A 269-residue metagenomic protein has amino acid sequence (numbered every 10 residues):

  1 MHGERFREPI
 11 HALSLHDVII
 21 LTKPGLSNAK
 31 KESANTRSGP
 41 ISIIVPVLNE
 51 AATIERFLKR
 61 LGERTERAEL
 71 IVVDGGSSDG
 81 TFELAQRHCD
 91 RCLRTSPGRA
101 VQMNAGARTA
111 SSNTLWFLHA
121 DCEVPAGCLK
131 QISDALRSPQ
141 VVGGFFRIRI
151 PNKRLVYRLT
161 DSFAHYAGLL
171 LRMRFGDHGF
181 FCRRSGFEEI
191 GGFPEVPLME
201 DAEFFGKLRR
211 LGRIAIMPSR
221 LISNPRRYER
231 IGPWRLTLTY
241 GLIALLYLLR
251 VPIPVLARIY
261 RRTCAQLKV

Functional and structural regions predicted by a protein language model:
R5, A12-T36, G206-V269: Hydrophobic helical membrane-anchoring modules
P40-S42, E69, E203: Cell-envelope/extracellular polymer assembly enzymes that use nucleotide-activated donors
K59-A68: Short, acidic, metal-binding catalytic loop of nucleotide-sugar glycosyltransferases
R60, D74-F82, C122: A conserved acidic beta->alpha catalytic loop
G80, A120-D134, G206: Acidic donor-binding/catalytic loop of UDP-sugar-dependent glycosyltransferases, especially processive GT2
F82-T109: Conserved donor nucleotide-binding strand/loop of the catalytic core
L115: Short aromatic/hydrophobic "clamp" motif used to bind/position activated sugar donors
G127-L155: Conserved donor NDP-sugar-binding/catalytic core segment of glycosyltransferases
